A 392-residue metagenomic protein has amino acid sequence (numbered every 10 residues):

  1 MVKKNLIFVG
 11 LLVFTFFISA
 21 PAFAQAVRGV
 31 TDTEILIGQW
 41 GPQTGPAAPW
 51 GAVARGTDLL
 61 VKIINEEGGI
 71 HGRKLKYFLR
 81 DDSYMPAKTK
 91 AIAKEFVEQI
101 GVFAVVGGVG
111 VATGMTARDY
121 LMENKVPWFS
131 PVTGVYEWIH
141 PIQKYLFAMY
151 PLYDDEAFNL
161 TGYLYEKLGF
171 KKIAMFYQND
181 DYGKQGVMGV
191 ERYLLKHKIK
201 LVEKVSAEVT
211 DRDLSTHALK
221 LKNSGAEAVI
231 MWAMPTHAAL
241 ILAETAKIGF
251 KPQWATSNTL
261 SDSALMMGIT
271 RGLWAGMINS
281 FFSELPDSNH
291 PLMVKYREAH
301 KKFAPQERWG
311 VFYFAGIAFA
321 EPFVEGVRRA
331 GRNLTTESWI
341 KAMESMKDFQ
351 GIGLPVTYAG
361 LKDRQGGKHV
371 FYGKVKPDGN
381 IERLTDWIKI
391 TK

Functional and structural regions predicted by a protein language model:
M1-G10: Bacterial N-terminal signal peptides that target proteins for export
L11-L12, A22: Cleavable N-terminal signal peptides
I18-A24: Sec/Tat signal peptide C-region and signal peptidase I cleavage site
Q25-A26, E34, P49-G56, E66-H140 (+3 more regions): Beta-alpha junction/loop-to-helix N-cap segments that form part of ligand/metal-binding clefts
D32-A52, G108, K172-F176: Short beta-strand segments enriched in small/hydrophobic residues
A87, Q99-V205, Q253-N279, L285: Extracytoplasmic ligand/sensor domains, especially the bilobed periplasmic-binding protein
L242-I317, V375, E382, D386-T391: Extracellular/periplasmic periplasmic-binding protein-like sensory domains
K302-Y313, V324-I381: Segments of small-molecule ligand-sensing domains
